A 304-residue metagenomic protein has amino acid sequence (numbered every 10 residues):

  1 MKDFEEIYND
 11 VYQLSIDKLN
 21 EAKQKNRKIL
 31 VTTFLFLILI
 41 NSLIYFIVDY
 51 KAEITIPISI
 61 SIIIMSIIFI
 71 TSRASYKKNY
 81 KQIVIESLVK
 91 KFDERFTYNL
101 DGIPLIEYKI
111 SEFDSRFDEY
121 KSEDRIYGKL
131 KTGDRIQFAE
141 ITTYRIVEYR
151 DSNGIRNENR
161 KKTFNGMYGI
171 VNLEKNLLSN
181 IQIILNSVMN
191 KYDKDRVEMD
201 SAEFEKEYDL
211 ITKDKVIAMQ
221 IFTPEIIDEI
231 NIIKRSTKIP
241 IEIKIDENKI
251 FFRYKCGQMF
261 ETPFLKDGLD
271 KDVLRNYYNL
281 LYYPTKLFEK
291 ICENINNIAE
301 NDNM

Functional and structural regions predicted by a protein language model:
M1-R27: Cytosolic juxtamembrane N-terminal segments of multi-pass membrane proteins
A22-R27, I64-K91: Transmembrane-cytosolic junction motif
K23-I40: Transmembrane alpha-helical segments and their cytosolic interface motifs in multi-pass membrane proteins
S42-I47, I67-T71: Structural signature of transmembrane alpha-helix termini at the membrane-water interface
Y45-I62: Hydrophobic alpha-helical transmembrane segments
E86, K90-F92, L100-I146, R156-M304: Charged, low-complexity intrinsically disordered regions
Y149-D151: Short, surface-exposed, low-complexity cationic segments
